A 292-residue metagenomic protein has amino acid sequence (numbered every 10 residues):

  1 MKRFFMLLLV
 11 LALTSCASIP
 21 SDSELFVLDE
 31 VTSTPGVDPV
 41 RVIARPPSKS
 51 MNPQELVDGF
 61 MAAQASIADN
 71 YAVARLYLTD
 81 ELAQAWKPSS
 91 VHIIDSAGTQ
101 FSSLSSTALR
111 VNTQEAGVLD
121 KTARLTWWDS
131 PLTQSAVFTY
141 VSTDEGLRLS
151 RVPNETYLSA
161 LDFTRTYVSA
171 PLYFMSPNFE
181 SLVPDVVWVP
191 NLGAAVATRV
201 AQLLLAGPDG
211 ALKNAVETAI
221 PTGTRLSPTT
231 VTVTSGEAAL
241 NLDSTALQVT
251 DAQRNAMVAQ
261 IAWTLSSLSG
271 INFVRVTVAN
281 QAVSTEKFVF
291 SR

Functional and structural regions predicted by a protein language model:
M1-F4: Positively charged n-region of N-terminal signal peptides that target proteins for export
V10, T14-R292: Bimodal "functional hotspot" detector
